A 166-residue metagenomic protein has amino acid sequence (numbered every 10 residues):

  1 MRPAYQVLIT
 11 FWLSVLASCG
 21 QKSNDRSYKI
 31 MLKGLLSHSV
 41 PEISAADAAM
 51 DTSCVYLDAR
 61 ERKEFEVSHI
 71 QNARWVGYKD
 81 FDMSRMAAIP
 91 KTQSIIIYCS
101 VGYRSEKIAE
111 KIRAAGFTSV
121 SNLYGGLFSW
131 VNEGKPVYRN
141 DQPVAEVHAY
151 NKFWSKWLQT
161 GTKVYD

Functional and structural regions predicted by a protein language model:
M1-Y28: Bacterial Sec-dependent N-terminal signal peptides
C19-A45, T52, R62, E66-T92 (+1 more regions): Rhodanese-like catalytic fold shared by cysteine-dependent sulfurtransferases and DSP/PTP-type phosphatases
Y56-D58: Structural scaffold elements adjacent to functional motifs in cytosolic proteins
Y98: Short, surface-exposed ligand- or partner-binding patches at beta-edge/loop junctions that are enriched in aromatics
G102-Y103: Residue-level detector of alpha-helix initiation sites
